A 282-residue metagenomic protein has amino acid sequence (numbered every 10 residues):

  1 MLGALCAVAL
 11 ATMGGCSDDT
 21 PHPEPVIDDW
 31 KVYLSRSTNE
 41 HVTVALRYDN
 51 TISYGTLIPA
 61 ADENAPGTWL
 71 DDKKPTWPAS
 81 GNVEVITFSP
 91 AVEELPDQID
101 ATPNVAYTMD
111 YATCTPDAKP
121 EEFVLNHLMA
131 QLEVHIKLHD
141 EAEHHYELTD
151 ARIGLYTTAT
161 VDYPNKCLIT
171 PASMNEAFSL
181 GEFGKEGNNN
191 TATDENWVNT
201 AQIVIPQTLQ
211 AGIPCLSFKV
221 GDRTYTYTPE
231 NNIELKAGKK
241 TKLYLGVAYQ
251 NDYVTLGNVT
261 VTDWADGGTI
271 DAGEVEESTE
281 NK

Functional and structural regions predicted by a protein language model:
M1-L2: Bacterial N-terminal signal peptides that target proteins for export
L10, D100, A106, Y111-T113 (+9 more regions): A detector of low-complexity, intrinsically disordered, Ser/Thr/Gly/Pro/Ala-rich segments
A11-G15: C-terminal motif of bacterial Sec signal peptides marking the signal peptidase cleavage site
S17-T149, G154, N190-N199, K236 (+2 more regions): Short, low-hydrophobicity acidic/polar segments
N50-I58, H144-H145, A159-P164, R223-T228: Surface-exposed loop/edge segments in extracytoplasmic proteins
D100, V124, I136-D140, Q207-E277: Exposed, polar/acidic Ser/Thr-rich sequence context and nearby capping/turn residues that mark flexible linkers
H127, L132-I205, Q210-C215: Short helix-loop boundary/capping segments
